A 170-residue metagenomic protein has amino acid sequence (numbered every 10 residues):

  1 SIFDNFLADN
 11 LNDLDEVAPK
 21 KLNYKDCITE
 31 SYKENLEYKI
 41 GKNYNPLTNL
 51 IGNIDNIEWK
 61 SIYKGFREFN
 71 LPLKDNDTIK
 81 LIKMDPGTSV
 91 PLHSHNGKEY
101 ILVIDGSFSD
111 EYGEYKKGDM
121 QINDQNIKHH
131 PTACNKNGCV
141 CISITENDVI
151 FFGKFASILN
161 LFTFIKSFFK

Functional and structural regions predicted by a protein language model:
S1-D55: Positively biased amphipathic helices and basic secretion/translocation or surface-docking motifs that either flank
N56-T88: A short glycine-rich, His/Asp/Glu-containing loop-to-beta-strand
E68-N70, I79-K83, Y100, M120-I122 (+1 more regions): Conserved hydrophobic/aromatic beta-strand scaffold that supports enzyme active sites
P72, L81-I82, P91-H95, Y112-G113 (+1 more regions): Short histidine-centered beta-strand/loop micro-motifs that create catalytic or ligand/metal-coordination sites
D85-T88, H95-D110: Glycine- and acidic-residue-biased ligand/ion/polar-headgroup-sensing regions
D110-H130: Short acidic-glycine-tyrosine-enriched beta hairpin
I127-F151: Ligand-binding loop in jelly-roll beta-barrel domains
I142-K170: Double-stranded beta-helix
